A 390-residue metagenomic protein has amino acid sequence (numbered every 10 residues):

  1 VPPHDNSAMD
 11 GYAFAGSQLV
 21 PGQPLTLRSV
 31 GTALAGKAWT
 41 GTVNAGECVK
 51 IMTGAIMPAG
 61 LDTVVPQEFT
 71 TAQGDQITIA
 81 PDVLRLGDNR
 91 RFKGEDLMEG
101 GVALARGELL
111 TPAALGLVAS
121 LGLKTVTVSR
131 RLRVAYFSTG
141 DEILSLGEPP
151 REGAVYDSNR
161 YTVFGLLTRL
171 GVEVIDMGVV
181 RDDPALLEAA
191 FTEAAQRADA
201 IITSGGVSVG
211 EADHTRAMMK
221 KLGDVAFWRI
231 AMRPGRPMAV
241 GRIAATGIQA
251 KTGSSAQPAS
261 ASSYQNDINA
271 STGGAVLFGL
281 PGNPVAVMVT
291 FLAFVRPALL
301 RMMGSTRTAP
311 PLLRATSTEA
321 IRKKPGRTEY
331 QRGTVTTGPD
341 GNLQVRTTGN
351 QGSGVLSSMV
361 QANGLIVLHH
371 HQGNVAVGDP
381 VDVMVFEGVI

Functional and structural regions predicted by a protein language model:
P2-A15, T53, G282: Conserved phosphate/anionic-ligand binding catalytic regions in large, soluble enzymes, centered on
P3-H4, S29, W39, E47 (+6 more regions): Short, conserved secondary-structure segments in the cores of folded domains
H4-D5, V126-T127, E211, R322 (+1 more regions): Replace "in large, NTP-powered and nucleic-acid-processing enzymes" with "in large, NTP-powered factors and other
D10, Q67-E68, G101, L115-A119 (+10 more regions): Predominant activation on well-ordered alpha-helical scaffold segments within soluble catalytic domains
Y12-D176, R181, Q344, G349-N350 (+1 more regions): Short, glycine/charged-enriched hinge/interface segments at domain edges or termini
G16, M57, G101-E108, G122 (+9 more regions): Structural signal for hydrophobic packing residues in well-ordered secondary-structure cores of soluble enzyme domains
G36, L97, K220-I390: Flexible glycine/proline-rich
K124-G253, S260-Y264, N269-L280, P284-T290: Helix-rich terminal scaffold detector
